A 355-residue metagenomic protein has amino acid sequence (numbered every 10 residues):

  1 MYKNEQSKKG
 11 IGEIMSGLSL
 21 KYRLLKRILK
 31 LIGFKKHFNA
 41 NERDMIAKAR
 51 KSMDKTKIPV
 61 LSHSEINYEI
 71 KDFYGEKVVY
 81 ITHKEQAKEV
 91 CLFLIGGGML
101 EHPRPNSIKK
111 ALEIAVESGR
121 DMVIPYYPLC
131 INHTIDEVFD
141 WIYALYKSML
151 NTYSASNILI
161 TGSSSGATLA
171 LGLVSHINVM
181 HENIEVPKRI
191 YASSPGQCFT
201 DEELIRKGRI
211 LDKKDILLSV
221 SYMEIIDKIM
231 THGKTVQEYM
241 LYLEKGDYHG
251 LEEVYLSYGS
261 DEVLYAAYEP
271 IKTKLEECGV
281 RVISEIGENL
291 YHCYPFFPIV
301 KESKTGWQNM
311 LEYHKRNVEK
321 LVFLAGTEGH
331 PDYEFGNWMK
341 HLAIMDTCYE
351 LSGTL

Functional and structural regions predicted by a protein language model:
Y2-E5, M15-S16, L25, I32-H37 (+6 more regions): Alpha/beta hydrolase fold serine-hydrolase catalytic domain that processes acyl esters and thioesters
I46-K84: N-terminal cap/lid segment of alpha/beta-hydrolase-fold proteins
Q86, C91-E113: Short, surface-exposed "cap/lid" segments of acyl-processing enzymes
R104, K110-E113, I124-N157, S303: Catalytic nucleophile-loop/oxyanion-hole region of alpha/beta-hydrolase and closely related hydrolase-like folds
G119-V123: A fold-wide structural signal in alpha/beta-hydrolase
I160-G162, S193: Short beta-strand immediately N-terminal to the catalytic nucleophile in serine-hydrolase-like folds
G162, G166, A170: Gly/Ala-rich beta-loop-alpha elbow adjacent to hydrolase catalytic centers
